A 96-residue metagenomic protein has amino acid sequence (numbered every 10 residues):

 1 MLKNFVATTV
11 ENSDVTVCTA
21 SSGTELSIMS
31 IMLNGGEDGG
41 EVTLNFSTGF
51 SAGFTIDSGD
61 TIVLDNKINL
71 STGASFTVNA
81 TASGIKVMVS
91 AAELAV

Functional and structural regions predicted by a protein language model:
M1-N34, A80-V96: C-terminal interaction-tip segments
F5-V6, S51-F54, D65-K67, T77: Beta-strand-rich interaction surfaces with strong enrichment in secreted/lumenal proteins
V10-S13, F54-V63: Extracellular carbohydrate recognition and processing domains and analogous Trp-centered ligand-binding platforms
M32-E37, F46, I68, V78-A82: Non-cytosolic beta-sheet module surface loops
G36-F54: Short, surface-exposed beta-strand/strand-loop-strand elements in extracellular ectodomains
N45-F46, T55-I56, N66, N79 (+1 more regions): Beta-strand-rich, repetitive solenoid scaffolds
S58-A74: Beta-sandwich interaction modules
